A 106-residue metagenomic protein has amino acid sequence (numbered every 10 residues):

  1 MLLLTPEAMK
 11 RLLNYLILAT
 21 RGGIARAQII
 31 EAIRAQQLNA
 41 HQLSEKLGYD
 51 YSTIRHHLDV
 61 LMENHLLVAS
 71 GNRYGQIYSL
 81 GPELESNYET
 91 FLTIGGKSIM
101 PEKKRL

Functional and structural regions predicted by a protein language model:
M1-N14, P82-L106: Amphipathic alpha-helical dimerization/coiled-coil segments that flank or bridge DNA-binding/regulatory modules
G22-I24, A35-N39: Short capping segments at the starts of secondary-structure elements
A27-E31: Pre-recognition alpha-helix immediately N-terminal to the DNA-recognition helix within helix-turn-helix or winged-helix
Q42-K46: A short acidic, leucine-rich amphipathic alpha-helix
H57-L61: Basic amphipathic alpha-helical segments that dock to polyanions
H65: Glycine-centered, phosphate/nucleic-acid-interacting loop/turn motifs that mediate DNA/RNA or nucleotide
G71-I77, E83: Short, Lys/Arg-rich nucleic-acid/phosphate-binding segment
